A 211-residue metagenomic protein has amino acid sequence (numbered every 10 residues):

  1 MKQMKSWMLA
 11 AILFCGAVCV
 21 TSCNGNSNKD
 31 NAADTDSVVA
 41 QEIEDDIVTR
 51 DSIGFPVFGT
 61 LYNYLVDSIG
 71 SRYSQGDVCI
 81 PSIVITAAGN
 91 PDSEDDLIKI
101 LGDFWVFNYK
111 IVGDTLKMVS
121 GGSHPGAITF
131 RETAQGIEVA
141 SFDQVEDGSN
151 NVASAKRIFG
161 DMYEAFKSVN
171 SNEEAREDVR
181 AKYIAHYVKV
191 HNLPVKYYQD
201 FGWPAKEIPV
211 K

Functional and structural regions predicted by a protein language model:
K2-L9: Bacterial N-terminal signal peptides that target proteins for export
L9-A17: Hydrophobic helical h-region of N-terminal Sec-dependent signal peptides in bacterial secretory/periplasmic proteins
V18-S22: C-terminal motif of bacterial Sec signal peptides marking the signal peptidase cleavage site
N24-S27: Bacterial signal peptide processing site
I43-C79: Short, non-transmembrane alpha-helical segments in secretory-pathway proteins
R72-G89, W105: Structured, amphipathic secondary-structure segments that form assembly/contact surfaces in multi-subunit
T86-N150: Mature extracytoplasmic domains of secretory-pathway proteins
S141-K211: Low-complexity, intrinsically disordered terminal/linker segments enriched in charged and Gly/Pro repeats
